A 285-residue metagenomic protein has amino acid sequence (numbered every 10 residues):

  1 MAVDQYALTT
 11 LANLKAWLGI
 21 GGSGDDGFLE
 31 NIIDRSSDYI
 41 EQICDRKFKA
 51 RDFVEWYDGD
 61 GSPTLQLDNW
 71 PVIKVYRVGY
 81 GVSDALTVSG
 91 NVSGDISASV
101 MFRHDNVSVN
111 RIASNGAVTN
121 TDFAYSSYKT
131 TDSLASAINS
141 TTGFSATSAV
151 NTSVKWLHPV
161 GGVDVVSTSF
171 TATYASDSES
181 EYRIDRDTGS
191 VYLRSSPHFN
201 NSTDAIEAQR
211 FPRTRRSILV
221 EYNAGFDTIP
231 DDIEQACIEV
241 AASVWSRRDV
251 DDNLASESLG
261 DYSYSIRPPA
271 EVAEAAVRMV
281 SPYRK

Functional and structural regions predicted by a protein language model:
M1-A85, M101-D105, T171-K285: Divalent metal-cofactor coordination and adjacent catalytic microenvironments
S83-S178: Extended, beta-strand-rich, solvent-exposed assembly scaffolds of outer structural proteins
